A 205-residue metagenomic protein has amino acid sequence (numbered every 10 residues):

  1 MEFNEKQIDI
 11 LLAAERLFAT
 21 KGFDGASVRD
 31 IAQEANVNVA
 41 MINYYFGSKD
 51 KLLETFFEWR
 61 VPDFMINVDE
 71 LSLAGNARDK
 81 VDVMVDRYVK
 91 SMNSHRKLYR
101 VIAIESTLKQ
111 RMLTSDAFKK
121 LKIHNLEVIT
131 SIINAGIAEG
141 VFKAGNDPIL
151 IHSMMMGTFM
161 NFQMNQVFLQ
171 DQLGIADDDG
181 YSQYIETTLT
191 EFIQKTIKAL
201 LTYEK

Functional and structural regions predicted by a protein language model:
M1-E5, K205: N-terminal intrinsically disordered/low-complexity leader segments
K6-E15, I31, F56-R60, F64 (+1 more regions): Generic hydrophobic, amphipathic alpha-helix propensity
D9, L17-K51, T55: Helix-turn-helix
D69-R100, P148-M155: Hydrophobic alpha-helical connector segments
V83, R87-K90, S94, I123 (+2 more regions): C-terminal peripheral helix-coil segments that are non-catalytic and often amphipathic
S94-L113, Q166-G174: Amphipathic alpha-helical segments used for helix-helix packing
D116, K120-L121, A138-M154: All-alpha amphipathic helical-bundle segments outside canonical DNA-binding/catalytic cores that form hydrophobic
